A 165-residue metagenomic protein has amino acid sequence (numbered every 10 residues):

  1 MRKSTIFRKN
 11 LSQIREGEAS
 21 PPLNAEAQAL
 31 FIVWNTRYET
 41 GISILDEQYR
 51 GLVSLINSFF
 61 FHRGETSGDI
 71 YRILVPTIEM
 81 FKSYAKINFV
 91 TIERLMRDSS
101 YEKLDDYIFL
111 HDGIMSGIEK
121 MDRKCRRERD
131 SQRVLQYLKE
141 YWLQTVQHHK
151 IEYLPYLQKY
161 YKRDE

Functional and structural regions predicted by a protein language model:
R2-E165: Small-residue-biased structural context
